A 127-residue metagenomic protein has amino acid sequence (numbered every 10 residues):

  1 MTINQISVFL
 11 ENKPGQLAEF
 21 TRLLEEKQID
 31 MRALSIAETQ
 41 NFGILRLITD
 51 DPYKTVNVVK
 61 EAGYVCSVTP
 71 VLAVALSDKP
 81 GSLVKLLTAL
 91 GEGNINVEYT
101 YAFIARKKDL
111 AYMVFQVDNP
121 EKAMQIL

Functional and structural regions predicted by a protein language model:
M1-L127: A conserved regulatory-domain signal marking ACT and ACT-like small-molecule sensing domains and adjacent regulatory
